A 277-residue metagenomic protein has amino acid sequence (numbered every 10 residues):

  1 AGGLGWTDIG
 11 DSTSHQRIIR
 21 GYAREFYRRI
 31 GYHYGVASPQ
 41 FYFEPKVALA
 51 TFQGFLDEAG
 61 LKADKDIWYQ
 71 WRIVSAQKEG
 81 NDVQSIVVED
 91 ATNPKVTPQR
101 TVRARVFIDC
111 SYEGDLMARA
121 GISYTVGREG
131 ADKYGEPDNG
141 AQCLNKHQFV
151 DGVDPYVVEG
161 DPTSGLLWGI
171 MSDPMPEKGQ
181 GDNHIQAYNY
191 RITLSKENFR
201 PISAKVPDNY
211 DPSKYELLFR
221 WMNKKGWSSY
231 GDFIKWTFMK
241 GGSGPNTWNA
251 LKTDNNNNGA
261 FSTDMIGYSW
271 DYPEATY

Functional and structural regions predicted by a protein language model:
A1-S75, E79, T125, Y134-G135: Conserved N-terminal/central alpha/beta ligand/cofactor-binding core
Q70, S85, N93-V106, C110-Y277: Flavin (FAD/FMN)-binding glycine-rich loop and adjacent Rossmann-like elements that form
G80-I86: Short, hydrophobic/aromatic-rich segments at coil-to-beta transitions
